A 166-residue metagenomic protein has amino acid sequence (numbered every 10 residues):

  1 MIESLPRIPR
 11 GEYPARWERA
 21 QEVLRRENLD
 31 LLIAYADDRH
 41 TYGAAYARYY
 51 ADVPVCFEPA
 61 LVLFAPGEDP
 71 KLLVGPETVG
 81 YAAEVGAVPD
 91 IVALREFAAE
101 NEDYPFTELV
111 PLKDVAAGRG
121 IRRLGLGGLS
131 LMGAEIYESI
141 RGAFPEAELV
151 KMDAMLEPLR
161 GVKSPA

Functional and structural regions predicted by a protein language model:
M1-F106: N-terminal accessory/capping or targeting/presequence segment of soluble
M1-L5, E12-W17, E96-A166: Flexible, acidic/His-enriched mid-domain "rim/lid" segments that flank
